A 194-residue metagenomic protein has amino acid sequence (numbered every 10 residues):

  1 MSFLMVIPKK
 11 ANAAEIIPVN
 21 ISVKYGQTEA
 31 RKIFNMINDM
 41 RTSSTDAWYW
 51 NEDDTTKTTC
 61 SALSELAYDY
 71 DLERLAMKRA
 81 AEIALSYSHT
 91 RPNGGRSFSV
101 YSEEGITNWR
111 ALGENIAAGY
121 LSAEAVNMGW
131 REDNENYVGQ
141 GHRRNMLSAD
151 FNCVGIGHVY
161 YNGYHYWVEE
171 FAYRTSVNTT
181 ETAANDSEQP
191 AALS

Functional and structural regions predicted by a protein language model:
S2-F3, F34, L72, N136: Helix-centric, low-specificity signal for extended rod-like, repetitive segments
F3-E15: Sec-dependent signal peptide cleavage junction
P8-A11, P92, A184: Generic cytosolic/nucleocytoplasmic N-terminal low-complexity/intrinsically disordered segments
A14-E104, R143, A149-V154: Short, well-ordered surface patches within globular domains
K78-E82, H89-N178: A well-ordered secondary-structure block
V177-S194: Short, compositionally biased P/S/T/A/G/V-rich stretches that sit at domain boundaries
